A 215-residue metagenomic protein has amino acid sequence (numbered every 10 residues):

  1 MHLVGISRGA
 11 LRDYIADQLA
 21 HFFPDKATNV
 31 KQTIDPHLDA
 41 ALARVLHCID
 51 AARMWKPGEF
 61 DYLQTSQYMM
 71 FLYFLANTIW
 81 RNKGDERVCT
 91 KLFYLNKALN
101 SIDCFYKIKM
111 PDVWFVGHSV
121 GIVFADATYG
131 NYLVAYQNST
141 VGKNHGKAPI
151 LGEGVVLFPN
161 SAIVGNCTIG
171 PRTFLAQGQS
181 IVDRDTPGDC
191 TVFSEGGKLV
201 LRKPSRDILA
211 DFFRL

Functional and structural regions predicted by a protein language model:
M1-N100, S205-L215: Terminal amphipathic alpha-helical/low-complexity segments used for targeting or macromolecular assembly
A98-L199, K203-P204: Structural signal for interior beta-strand "rungs" in well-ordered beta-sheet cores of soluble enzyme domains
